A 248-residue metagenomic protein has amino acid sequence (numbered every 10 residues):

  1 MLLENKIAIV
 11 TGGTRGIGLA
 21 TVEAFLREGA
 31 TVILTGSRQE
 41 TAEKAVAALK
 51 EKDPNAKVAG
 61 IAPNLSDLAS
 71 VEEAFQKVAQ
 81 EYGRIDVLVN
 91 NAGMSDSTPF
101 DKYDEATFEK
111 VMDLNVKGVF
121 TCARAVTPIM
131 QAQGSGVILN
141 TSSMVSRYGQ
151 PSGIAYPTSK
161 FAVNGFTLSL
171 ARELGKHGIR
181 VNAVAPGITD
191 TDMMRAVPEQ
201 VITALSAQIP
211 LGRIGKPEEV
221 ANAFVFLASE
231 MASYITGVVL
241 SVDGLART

Functional and structural regions predicted by a protein language model:
L2, F120, S135, R213-V242 (+1 more regions): C-terminal substrate-recognition "lid" of short-chain dehydrogenase/reductases
I7, T14-G16, R38: Conserved glycine-rich cofactor-binding loop
Q39, A62-E73, E105, E218-E219: The beta1-alpha1 cofactor-binding region of Rossmann-like NAD(H)/NADP(H)-dependent oxidoreductases
P99-F100, D104-M112, M194, L205: Substrate-binding pocket helix/loop in short-chain dehydrogenase/reductase
A123, S159: Active-site helix of classical SDR
P128, R172-K176, S233: Alpha-helical segment proximal to the catalytic Tyr-Lys
S143: Residue(s) in the substrate-gating loop at a strand-loop-helix junction that position the organic substrate next
